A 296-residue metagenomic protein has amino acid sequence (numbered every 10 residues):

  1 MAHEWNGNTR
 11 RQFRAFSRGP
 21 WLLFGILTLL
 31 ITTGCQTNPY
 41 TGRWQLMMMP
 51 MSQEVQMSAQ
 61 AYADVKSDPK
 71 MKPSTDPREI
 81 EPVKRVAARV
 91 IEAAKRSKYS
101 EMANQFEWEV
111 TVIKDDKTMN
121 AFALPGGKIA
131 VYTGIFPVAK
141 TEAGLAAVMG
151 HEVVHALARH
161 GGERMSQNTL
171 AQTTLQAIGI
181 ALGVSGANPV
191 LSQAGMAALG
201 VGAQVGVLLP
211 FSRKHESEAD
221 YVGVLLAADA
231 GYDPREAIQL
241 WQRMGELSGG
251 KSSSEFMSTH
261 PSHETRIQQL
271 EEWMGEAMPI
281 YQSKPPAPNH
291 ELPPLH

Functional and structural regions predicted by a protein language model:
A2-G7, F13, S17-L23, L27-H296: A Zn2+-metalloprotease active-site environment signal
